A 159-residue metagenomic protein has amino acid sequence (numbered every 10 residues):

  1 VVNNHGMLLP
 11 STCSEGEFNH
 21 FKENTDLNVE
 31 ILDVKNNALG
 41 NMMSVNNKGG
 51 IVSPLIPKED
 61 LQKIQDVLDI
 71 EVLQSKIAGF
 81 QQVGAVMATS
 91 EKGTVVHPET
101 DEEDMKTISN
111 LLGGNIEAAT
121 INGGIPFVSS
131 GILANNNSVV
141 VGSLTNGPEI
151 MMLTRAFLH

Functional and structural regions predicted by a protein language model:
V1-H159: The feature marks the mature, well-folded catalytic cores of soluble enzymes
